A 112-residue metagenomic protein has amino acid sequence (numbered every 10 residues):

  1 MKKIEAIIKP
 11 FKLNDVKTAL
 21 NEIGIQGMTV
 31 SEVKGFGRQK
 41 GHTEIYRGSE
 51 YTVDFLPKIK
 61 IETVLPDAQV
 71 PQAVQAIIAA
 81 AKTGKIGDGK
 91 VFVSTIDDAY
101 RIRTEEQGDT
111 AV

Functional and structural regions predicted by a protein language model:
M1-V112: Positively charged, small/polar-rich N-terminal and surface patches that mediate targeting and assembly and bind
